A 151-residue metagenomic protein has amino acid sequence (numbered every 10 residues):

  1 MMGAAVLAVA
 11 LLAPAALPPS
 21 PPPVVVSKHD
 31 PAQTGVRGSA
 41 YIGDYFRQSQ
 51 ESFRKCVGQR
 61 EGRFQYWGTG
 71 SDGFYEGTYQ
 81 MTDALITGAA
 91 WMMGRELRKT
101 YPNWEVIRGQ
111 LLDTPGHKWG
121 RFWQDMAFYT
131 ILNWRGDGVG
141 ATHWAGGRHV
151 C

Functional and structural regions predicted by a protein language model:
M1-C56, R148-C151: Intrinsically disordered, low-complexity, Pro/Ser/Thr/Asn/Gly/Ala-rich spacer/linker segments adjacent to signal
H29-A32, Q59-R63, Y101-V106: Short amphipathic alpha-helical segments, especially helix-boundary/capping motifs
S39-D44, Y66-Y75, Q110-W119: Second-shell loop/turn segments in exported
R47-Q50, T78-L85, G120-R121: General structural signal for secondary-structure boundaries
Q48-Q65, D125-L132, G146: Short, functionally critical alpha-helical segments immediately adjacent to catalytic or ligand/cofactor-binding
G58-R63, D83-W91, Y129-G140: Sec-exported extracytoplasmic/periplasmic mature domains
G73-R108: Substrate-binding/active-site groove segments that recognize and process beta-1,4-linked N-acetyl-hexosamine
R95-C151: Catalytic and binding regions of secreted/periplasmic enzymes and modules that target cell-wall glycans
